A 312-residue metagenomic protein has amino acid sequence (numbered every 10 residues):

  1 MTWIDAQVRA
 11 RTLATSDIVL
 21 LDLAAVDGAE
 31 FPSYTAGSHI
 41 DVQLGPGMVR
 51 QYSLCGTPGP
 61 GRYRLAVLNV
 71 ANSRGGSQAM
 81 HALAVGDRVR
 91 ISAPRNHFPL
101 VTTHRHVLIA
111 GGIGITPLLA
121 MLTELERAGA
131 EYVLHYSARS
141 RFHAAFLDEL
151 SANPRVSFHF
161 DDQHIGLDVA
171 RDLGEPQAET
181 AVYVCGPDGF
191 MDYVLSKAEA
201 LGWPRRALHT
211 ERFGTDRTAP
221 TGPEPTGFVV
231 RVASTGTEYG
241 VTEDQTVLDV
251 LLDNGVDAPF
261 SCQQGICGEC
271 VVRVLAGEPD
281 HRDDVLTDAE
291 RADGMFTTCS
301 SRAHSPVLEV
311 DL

Functional and structural regions predicted by a protein language model:
T2-R88, S92, V101, A138-S140: Ferredoxin-reductase
Y34-S38, T221-F228, I266: A short, compositionally biased
S77-A233, G240: FNR/FR-type flavoprotein reductase catalytic core
P117, L252, V256-H281, E290-S305: Local cysteine-cluster metal-coordination motifs and their immediate loop/turn environment, predominantly Fe-S cluster
E126-V133, G277-L286: Phosphate-handling active-site elements
D162-I165, T242, S305-L312: Short flanking/linker segments adjacent to small metal-binding domains or redox-active Cys/His motifs
P223-F260: N-terminal pre-ligand scaffold of iron-sulfur
